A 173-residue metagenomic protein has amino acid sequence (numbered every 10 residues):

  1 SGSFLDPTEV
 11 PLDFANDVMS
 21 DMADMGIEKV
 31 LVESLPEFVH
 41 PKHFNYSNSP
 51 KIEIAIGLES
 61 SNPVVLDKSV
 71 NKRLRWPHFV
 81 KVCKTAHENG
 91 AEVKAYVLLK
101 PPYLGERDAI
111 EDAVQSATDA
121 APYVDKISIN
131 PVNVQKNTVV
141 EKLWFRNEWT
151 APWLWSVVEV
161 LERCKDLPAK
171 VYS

Functional and structural regions predicted by a protein language model:
S1-N16, L104-D112: Conserved glycine-rich "GG(E/T)P / GGGxP" loop and the immediately following alpha-helix in the radical SAM core
S1-V10, M22-V39, K51-F79, K126-S128: Core AdoMet radical
F14-M19, H40-F44, A109-A117: Short, acidic/polar
S20-M25, H43-K51, K84-G90, A121 (+1 more regions): Acidic (Asp/Glu)-rich catalytic clusters
V64-K72, L98-D108, N147-E148: Surface-exposed cleft-lining segments at the edges of enzyme active sites
P77-T138, V158-Y172: Conserved C-terminal portion of the radical SAM core fold that forms the substrate/S-adenosylmethionine-binding
N137-F145: A conserved mid-domain beta-alpha-beta active-site/ligand-binding segment of alpha/beta enzyme cores
N147-W155: Acidic, Ser/Thr-rich peripheral helices and adjacent loops at domain boundaries
